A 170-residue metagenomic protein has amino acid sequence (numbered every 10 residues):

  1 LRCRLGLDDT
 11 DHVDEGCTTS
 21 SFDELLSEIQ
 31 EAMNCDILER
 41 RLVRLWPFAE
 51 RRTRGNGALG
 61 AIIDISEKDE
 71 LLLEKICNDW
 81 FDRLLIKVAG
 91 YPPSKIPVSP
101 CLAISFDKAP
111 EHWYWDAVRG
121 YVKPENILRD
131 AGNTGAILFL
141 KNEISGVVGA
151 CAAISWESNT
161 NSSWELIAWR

Functional and structural regions predicted by a protein language model:
C3-R170: Conserved mixed alpha/beta catalytic, RNA-binding, or beta-rich assembly cores of soluble enzyme, regulatory
